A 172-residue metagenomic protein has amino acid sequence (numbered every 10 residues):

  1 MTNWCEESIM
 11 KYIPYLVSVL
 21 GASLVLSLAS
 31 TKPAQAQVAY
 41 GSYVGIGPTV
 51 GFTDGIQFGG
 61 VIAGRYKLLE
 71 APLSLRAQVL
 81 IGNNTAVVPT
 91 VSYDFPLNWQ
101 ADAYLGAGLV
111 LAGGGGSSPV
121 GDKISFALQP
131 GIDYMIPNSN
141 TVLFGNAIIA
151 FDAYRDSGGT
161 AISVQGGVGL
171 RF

Functional and structural regions predicted by a protein language model:
M1-Y40: Cleavable N-terminal export/targeting peptides
S27-I81: Short glycine/proline- and aromatic-enriched beta-strand/turn motifs that initiate or cap beta-hairpins
V38-V44, F58, L69-L73, T85 (+4 more regions): Outer-envelope beta-barrel architecture signal
G45, G64, G106, G167-G169: Small side chains
G55-Q57, A86, G114-S118, S139 (+1 more regions): Outer-membrane beta-barrel proteins
I62, G159-F172: Outer-membrane beta-barrel "beta-signal"
A63-I136: Gram-negative (and chloroplast) outer-membrane scaffold detector with strong preference for beta-barrel transmembrane
F144-A150: C-terminal binding/interaction regions
